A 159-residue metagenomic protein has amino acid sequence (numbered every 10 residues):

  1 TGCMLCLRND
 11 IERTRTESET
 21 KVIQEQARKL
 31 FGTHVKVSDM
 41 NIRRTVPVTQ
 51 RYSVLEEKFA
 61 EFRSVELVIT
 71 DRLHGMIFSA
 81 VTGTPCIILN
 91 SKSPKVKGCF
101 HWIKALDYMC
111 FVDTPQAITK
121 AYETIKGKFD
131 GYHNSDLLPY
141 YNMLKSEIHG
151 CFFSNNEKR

Functional and structural regions predicted by a protein language model:
T1-R159: Active-site anion-handling motifs in enzyme catalytic cores
